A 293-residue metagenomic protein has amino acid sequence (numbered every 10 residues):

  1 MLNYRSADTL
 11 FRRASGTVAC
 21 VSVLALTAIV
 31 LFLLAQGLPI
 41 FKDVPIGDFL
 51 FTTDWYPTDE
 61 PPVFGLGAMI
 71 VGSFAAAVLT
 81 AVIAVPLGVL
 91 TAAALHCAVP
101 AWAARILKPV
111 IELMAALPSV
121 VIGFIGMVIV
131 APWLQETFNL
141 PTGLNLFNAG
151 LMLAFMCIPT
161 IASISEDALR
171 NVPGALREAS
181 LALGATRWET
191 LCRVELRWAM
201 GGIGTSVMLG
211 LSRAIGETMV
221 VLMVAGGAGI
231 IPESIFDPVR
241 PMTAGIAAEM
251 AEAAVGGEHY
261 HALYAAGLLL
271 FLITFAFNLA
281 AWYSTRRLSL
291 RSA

Functional and structural regions predicted by a protein language model:
M1-N3, L79-I111, A281-L290: Transmembrane-helix boundary motif in ABC transporter permease subunits
L2-A14, L34-T80, P100-A104, A248-Y260: Periplasmic/extracellular loop-to-transmembrane helix junction in inner-membrane transport proteins
T27-L31, P86-A93, V110, V121-F124 (+7 more regions): Membrane-embedded alpha-helices of multi-pass transport/permease systems
W102, I164-S165, L169, R187-A225: Transmembrane alpha-helices
E112-A154: Generic hydrophobic transmembrane alpha-helix motif, especially the helices
P118, L183-G184, R197: Glycine/proline-centered hinge or cleavage motifs at structural transition points of membrane proteins
Q135-E136, V221-F271: Interhelical loop and adjacent transmembrane-helix boundary motif in polytopic membrane transport permeases
E166-R170, G174, L181, M208 (+1 more regions): C-terminal transmembrane helix and the adjacent membrane-cytosol boundary/short C-terminal tail of inner/organellar
